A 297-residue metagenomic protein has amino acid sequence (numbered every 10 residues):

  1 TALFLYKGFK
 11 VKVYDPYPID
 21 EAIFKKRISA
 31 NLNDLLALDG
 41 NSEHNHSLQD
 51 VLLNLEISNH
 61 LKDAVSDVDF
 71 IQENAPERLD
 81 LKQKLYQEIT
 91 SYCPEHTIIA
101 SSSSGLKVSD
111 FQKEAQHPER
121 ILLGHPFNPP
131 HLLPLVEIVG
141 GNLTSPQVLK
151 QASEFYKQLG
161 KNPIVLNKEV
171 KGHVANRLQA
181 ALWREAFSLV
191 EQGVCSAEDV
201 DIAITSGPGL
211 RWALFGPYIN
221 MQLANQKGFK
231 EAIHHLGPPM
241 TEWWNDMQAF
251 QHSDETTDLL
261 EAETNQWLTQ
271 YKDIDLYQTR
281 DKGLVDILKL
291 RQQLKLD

Functional and structural regions predicted by a protein language model:
T1-A37, Y92: NAD(P)+-binding Rossmann beta1-loop-alpha1 motif at the extreme N-terminus of oxidoreductases
K7, K150, K161, Q192 (+1 more regions): NAD(P)-dependent Rossmann-like dehydrogenase/reductase catalytic/cofactor-binding core
S42-L52, K113-Q116, E154-F155: Short, conserved catalytic or adaptor-binding loops enriched in Gly and charged residues
H44-D67: Short acidic low-complexity segments
L61-Q116, R120: Rossmann-fold NAD(P) dinucleotide-binding segment
S101-K168, G172-N176: Rossmann-fold dinucleotide-binding core
P130-V139, L159, I164, K168-Q192 (+1 more regions): Active-site-proximal catalytic alpha-helix in oxidoreductases
